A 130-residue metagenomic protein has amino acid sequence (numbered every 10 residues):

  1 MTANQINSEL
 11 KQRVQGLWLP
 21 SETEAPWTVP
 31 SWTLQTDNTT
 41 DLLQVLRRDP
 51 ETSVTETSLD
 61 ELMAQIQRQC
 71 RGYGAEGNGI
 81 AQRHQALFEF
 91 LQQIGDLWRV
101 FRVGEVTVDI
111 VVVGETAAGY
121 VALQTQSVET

Functional and structural regions predicted by a protein language model:
M1-I80, F88: N-terminal "domain-start" segment
W32, T36, Q85, D109 (+1 more regions): Charge-rich, low-complexity amphipathic helices in intrinsically disordered tails/linkers adjacent to domains
G79, R83-A86, T107-V111: Solvent-exposed, non-transmembrane amphipathic alpha-helical segments
Q82-D96: Long amphipathic N-terminal alpha/beta scaffold segment
Q92-T130: Amphipathic alpha-helical binding modules
